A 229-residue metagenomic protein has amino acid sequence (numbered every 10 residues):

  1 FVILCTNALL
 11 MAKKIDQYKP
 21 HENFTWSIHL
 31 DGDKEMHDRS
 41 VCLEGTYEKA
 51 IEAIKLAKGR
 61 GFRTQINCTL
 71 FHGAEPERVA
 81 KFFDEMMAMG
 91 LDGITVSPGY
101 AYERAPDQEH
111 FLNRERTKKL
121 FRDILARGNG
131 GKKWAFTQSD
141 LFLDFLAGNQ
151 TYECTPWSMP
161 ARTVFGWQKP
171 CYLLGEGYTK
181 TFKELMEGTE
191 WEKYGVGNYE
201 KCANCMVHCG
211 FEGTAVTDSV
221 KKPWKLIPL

Functional and structural regions predicted by a protein language model:
F1-L30: Conserved SAM/AdoMet-binding glycine-rich loop
L4-C5, L43, H72, W191: A generic secondary-structure micro-motif detector that highlights 1-2 residue hydrophobic/ambivalent hotspots embedded
C5-N7, N67-T69, L229: Structural motif
A12-D16, A147, T189-E192: A generic local structural motif
K13, H37, E75-E77, K180 (+1 more regions): Intrinsically disordered, low-complexity acidic/polar segments
Y18, T151, K193-G197: Short secondary-structure boundary/capping segments
K19-V164, K169, L173-G175, D218: Radical SAM enzyme [4Fe-4S]-AdoMet core and its adjacent flexible, acidic and glycine-rich loops/tails across
W167-L229: Flexible mid-to-C-terminal extensions adjoining Fe-S/redox cofactors in radical SAM and related proteins
